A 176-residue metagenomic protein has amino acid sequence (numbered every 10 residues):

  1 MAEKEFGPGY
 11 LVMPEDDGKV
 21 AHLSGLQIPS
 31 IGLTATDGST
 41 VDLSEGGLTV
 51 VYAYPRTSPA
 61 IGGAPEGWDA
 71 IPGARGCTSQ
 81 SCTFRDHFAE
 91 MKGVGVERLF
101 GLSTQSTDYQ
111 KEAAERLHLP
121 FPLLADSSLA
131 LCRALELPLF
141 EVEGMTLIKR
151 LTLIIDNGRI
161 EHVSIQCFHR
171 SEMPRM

Functional and structural regions predicted by a protein language model:
M1-M176: Chalcogenol-based redox active-site neighborhoods
